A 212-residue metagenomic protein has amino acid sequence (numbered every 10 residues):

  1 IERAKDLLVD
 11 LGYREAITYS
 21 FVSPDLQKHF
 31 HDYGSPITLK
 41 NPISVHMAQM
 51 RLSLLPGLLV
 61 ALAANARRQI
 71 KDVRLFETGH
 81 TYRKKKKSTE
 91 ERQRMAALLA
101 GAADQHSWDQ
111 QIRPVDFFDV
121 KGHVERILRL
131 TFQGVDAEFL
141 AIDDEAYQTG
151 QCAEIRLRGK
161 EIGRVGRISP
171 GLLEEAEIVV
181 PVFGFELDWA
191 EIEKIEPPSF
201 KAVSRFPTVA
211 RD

Functional and structural regions predicted by a protein language model:
I1-D212: Extended beta-strand-rich architecture
